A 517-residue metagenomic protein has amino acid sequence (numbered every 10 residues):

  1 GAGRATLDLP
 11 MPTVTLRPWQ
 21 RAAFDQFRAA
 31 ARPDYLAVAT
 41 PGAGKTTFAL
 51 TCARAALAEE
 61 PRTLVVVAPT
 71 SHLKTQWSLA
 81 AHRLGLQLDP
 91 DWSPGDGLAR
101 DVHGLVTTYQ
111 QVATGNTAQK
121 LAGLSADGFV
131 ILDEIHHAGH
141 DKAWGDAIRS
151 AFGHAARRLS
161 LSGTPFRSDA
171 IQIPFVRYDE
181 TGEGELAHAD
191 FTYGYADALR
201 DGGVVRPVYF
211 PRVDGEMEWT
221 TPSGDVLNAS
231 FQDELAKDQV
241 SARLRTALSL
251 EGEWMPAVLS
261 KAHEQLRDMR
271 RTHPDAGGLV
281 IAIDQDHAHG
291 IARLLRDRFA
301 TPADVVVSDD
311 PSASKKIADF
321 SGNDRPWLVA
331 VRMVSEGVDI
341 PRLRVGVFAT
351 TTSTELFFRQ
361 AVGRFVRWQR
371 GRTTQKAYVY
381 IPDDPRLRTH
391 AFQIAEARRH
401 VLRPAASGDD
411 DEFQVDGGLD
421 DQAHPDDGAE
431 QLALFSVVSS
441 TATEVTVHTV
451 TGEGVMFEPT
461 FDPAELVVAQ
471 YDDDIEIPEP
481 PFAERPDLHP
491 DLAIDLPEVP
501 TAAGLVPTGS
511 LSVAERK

Functional and structural regions predicted by a protein language model:
G3-V38: Conserved pre-motif I regulatory segment
A31-C52, I281: Walker A/P-loop
S71-P94, L294-R298: Conserved helix-turn-beta segment of the N-terminal RecA-like "Helicase ATP-binding" lobe in SF1/SF2 helicases
A81-A118: Inter-Walker segment of RecA-like/P-loop motor cores
Y109, L121-R167: SF2 helicase catalytic motif II
A170-D275: Interdomain helical connector at the RecA1-RecA2 junction of SF1/SF2 helicase-like NTPases
L248-L250, W254-K261, Q265, P385-K517: Long, largely alpha-helical accessory region at the distal end of helicase-like NTP-driven motors
P302-D409: Conserved RecA-like P-loop NTPase helicase motor core
